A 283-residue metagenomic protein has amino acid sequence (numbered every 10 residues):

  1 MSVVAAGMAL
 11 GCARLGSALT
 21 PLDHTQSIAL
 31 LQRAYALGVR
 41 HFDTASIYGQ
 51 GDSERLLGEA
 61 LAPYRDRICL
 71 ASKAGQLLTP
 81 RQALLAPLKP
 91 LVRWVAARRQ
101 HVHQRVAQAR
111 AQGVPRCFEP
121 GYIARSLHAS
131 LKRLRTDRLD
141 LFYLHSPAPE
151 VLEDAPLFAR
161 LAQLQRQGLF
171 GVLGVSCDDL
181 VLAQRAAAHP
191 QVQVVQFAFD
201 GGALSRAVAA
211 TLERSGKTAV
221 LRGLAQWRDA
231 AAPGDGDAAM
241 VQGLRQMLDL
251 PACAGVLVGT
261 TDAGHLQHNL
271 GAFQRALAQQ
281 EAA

Functional and structural regions predicted by a protein language model:
M1-K89, L250: N-terminal binding-site loop/beta-alpha segment at the start of enzyme catalytic domains that lines or forms
S2-M8, G38-R40, Y64-I68, T136-D140 (+4 more regions): Short, well-ordered coil/turn segments that N-cap beta-strands
A5-G7, C69-K73, V95-H103, L141 (+1 more regions): Non-cysteine beta-strand/loop elements that form the S-adenosyl-L-methionine
A13-T25, A109-A124, A232-D237: Active-site mouth loops of central-metabolism enzymes
Q26, L31-Q32, Q50, H128 (+1 more regions): Beta/alpha (TIM)-barrel catalytic core signal, keyed to glycine-rich beta->alpha loops juxtaposed to Asp/Glu that bind
Q32-Y35, Y122-F142, L164-Q167: CE4/NodB-like, metal-dependent polysaccharide N-deacetylase domain that modifies extracellular/periplasmic N-acetylated
L78-G113: Alpha-helical membrane-targeting segments
Q112-C117, L144-E150: Surface-exposed cleft-lining segments at the edges of enzyme active sites
